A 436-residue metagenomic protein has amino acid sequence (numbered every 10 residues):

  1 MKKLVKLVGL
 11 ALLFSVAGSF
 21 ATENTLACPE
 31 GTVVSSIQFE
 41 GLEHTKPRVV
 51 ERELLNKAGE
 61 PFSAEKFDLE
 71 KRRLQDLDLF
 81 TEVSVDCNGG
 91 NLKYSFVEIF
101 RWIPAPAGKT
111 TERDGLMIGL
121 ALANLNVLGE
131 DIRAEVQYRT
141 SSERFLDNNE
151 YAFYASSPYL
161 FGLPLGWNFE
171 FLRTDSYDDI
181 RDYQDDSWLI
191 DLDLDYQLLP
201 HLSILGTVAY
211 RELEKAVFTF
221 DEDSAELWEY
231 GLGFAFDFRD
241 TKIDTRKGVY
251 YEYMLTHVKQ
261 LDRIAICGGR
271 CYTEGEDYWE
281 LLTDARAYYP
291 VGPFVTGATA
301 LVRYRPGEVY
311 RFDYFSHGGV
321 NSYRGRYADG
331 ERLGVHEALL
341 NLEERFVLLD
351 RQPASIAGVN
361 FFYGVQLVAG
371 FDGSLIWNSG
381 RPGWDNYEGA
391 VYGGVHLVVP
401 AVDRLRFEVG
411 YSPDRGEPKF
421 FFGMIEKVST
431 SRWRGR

Functional and structural regions predicted by a protein language model:
M1-G9: Bacterial N-terminal signal peptides that target proteins for export
V8-A17: Bacterial N-terminal signal peptides
A21-T111, A121, E135-Y154, Y159 (+4 more regions): Periplasmic polypeptide-binding modules associated with outer-membrane biogenesis and secretion
G31, D114, D147, D186 (+7 more regions): Residue-level preference for beta-strand/loop junctions
N91-I243, S316-V320, G330-E331, R404-R436: Gram-negative/organellar outer-membrane beta-barrel architecture
P106, Y230-F361, A369, W377 (+3 more regions): C-terminal outer-membrane beta-barrel translocator/porin domains of Gram-negative envelope proteins and their
L189-P200, Y272-A300, W377-F422, S431-G435: Extended low-complexity acidic/polar segments
D372: Short basic (Lys/Arg) and small-residue
